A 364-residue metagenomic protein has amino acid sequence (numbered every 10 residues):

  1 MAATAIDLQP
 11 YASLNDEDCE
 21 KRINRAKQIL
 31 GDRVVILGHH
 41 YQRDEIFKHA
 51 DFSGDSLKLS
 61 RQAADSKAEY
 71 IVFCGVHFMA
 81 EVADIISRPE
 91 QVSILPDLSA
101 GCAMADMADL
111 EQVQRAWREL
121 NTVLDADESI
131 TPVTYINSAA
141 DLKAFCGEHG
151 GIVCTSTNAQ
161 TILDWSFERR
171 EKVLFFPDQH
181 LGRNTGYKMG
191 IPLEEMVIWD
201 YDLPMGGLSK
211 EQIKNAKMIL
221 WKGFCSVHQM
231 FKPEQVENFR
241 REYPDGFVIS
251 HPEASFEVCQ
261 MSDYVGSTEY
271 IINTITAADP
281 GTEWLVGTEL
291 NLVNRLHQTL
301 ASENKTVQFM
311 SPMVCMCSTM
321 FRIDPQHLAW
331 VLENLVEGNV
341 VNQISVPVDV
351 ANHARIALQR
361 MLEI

Functional and structural regions predicted by a protein language model:
M1-S250, A254-G287, L292-I364: Active-site loop-to-helix "anion-binding N-cap" substructures in soluble metabolic enzymes
